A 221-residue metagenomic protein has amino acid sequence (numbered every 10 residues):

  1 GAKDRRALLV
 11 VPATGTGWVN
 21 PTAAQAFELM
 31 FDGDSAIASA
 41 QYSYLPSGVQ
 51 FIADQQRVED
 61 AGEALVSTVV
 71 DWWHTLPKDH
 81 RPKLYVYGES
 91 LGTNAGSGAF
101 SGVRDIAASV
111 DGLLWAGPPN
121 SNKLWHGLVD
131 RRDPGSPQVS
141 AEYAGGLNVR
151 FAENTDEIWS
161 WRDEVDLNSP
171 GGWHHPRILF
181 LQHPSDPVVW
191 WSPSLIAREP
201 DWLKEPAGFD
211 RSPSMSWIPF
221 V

Functional and structural regions predicted by a protein language model:
G1-D34, Q41-P46, W191-L195: Short, surface-exposed "cap/lid" segments of acyl-processing enzymes
L8-V11, A36-S39, Y85, G112-W115 (+1 more regions): Structural recognition of the beta-strand scaffold that forms the well-ordered cores of secreted hydrolase catalytic
T14-T16, T22, T68, T75 (+2 more regions): Residue-identity detector for threonine
G15-V19, G92-T93, S121, D186-V188: Short acidic, S/G/P-rich loop/turn micro-motifs used as interaction or catalytic elements
L45-V66, V70, H74-R81, G98-V221: Surface cap/lid and interfacial helix-loop subdomains adjacent to catalytic sites that gate substrate access
V86-A95: Gly/Ala-rich beta-loop-alpha elbow adjacent to hydrolase catalytic centers
